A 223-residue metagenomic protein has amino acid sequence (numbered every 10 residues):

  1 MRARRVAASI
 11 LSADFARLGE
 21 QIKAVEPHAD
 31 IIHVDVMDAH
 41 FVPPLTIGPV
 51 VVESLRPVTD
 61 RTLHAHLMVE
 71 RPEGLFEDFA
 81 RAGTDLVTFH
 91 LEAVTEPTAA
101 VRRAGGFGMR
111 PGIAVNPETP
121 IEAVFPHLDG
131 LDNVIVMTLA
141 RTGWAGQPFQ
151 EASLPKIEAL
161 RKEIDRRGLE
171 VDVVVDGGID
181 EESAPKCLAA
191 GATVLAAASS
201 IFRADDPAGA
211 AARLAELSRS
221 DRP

Functional and structural regions predicted by a protein language model:
R4-S9, I32-V34, L55, L63-L67 (+5 more regions): Hydrophobic faces of well-ordered beta-strands that scaffold small-molecule active sites in alpha/beta enzyme cores
S9-A13, M37-A39, M68-P72, E92-V94 (+4 more regions): Active-site beta-loop-alpha junctions enriched in small/polar residues
R17, V58, G74-L75, T84-D172: Conserved anion-binding
L18, V25, D35, F79 (+6 more regions): Conserved, mostly hydrophobic/aromatic
Q21-V25, E73-R81, E118-G130, G178-L195: Catalytic cores of alpha/beta
I32-P49, T138-Q147: Glycine-rich, proline-tolerant flexible connector loops at the mouths of alpha/beta enzymes
H40-P72, F76, A184-I201: A short alpha/beta connector and helix-capping loop motif
L188, F202-P223: C-terminal helical cap(s) of enzyme catalytic domains, especially alpha/beta-barrels
